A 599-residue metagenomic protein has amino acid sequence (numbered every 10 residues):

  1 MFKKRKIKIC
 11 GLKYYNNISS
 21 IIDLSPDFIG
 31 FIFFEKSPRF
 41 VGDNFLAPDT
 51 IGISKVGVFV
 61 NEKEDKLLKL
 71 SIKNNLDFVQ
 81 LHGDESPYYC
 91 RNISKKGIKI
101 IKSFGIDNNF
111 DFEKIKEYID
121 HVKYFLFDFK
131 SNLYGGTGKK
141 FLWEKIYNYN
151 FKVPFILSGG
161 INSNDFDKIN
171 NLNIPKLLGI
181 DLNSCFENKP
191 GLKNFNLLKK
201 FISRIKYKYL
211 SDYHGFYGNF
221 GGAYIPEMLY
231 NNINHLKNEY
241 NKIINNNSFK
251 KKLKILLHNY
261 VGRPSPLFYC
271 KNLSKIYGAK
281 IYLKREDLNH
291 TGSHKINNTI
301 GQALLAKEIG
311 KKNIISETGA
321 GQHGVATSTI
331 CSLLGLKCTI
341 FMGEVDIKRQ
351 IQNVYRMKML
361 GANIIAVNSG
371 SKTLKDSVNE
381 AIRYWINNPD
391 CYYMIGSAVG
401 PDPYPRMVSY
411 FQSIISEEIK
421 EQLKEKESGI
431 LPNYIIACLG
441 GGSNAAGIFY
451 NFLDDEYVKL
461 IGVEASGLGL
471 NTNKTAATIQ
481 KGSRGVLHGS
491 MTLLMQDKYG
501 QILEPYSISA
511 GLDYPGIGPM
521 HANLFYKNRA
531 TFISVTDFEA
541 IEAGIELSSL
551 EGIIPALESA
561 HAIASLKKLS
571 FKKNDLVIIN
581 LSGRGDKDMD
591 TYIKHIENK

Functional and structural regions predicted by a protein language model:
M1-K208: Conserved N-terminal beta1-alpha1 strand-loop-helix module at the mouth
L24, G301-K311, V325-K337, K358-M359 (+2 more regions): Alpha-helix C-terminal capping segments
Y124-N171, P175-I180, N387-L439, H521-N523 (+1 more regions): Active-site/ligand-binding-proximal alpha/beta "capping" segment
Y209-G221, M228, N234-K311, I541: Positively charged, low-complexity intrinsically disordered leader regions
H290, A306-G343, I430-N444, L460-V463 (+1 more regions): A short, small-residue-rich loop immediately preceding and capping a beta-strand
I296-Q302, S316-L334, K348-I351, C438-F449 (+3 more regions): Short glycine/serine/threonine-rich phosphate/pyrophosphate-binding segments that cradle anionic phosphate groups
I315, H323-A381, N471-G482, D588-E597: Active-site-proximal loop->helix
V378-P403, M407, E427, D454-Y457 (+2 more regions): Active-site/ligand-binding loops adjacent to catalytic centers
